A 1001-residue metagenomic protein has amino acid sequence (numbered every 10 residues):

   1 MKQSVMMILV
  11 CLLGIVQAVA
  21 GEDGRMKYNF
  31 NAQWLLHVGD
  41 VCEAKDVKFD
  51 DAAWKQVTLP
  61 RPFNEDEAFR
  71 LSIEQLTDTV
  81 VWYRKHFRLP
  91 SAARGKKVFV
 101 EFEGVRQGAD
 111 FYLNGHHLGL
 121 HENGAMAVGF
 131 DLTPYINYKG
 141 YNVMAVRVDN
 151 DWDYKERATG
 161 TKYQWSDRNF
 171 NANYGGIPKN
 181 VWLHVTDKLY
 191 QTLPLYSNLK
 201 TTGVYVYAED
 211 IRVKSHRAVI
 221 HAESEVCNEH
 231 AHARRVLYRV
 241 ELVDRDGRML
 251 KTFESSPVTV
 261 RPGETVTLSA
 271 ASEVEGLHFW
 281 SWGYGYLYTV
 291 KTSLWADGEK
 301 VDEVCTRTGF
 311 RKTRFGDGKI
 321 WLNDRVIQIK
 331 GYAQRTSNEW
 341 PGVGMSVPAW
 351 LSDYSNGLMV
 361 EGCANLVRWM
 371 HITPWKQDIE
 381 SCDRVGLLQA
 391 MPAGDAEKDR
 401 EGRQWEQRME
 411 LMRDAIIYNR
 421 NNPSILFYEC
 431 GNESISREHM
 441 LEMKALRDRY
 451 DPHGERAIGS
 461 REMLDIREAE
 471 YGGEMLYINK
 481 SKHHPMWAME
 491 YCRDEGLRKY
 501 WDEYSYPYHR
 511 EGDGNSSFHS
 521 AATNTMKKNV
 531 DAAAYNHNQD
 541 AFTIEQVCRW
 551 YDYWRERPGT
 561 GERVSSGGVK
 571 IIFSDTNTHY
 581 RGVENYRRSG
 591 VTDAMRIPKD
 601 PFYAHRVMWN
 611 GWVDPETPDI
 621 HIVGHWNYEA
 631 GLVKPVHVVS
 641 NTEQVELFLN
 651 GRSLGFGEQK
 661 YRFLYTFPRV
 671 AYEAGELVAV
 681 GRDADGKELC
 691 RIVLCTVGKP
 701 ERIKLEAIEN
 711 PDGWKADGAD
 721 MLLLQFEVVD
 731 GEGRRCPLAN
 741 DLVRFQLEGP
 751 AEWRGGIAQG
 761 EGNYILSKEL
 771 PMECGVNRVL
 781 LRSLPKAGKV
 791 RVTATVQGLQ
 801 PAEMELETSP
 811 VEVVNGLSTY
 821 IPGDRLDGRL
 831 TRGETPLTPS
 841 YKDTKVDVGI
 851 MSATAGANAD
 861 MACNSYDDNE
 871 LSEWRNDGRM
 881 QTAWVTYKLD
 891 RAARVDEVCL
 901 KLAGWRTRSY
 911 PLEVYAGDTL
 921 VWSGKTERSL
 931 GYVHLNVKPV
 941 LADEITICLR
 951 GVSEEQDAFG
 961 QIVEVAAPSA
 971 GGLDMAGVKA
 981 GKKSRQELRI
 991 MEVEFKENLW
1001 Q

Functional and structural regions predicted by a protein language model:
G21-E103, A158-R168, Y174-I177, V185-L189 (+4 more regions): Extended carbohydrate-recognition surfaces in non-catalytic/accessory domains of CAZymes and lectin-like proteins
D23, D51-P60, L113, R825-A892 (+3 more regions): Disordered, acidic Ser/Thr/Pro-rich linker "stalks" and the adjacent N-terminal cap of the next globular domain
Y28, D40, D78-K200, L388-A390 (+5 more regions): Accessory beta-strand-rich segments of carbohydrate-active enzymes
R61-L89, A93-E101, R106-N114, G119-E122 (+7 more regions): Active-site-adjacent substrate/metal-binding segments within catalytic domains of carbohydrate-active enzymes
L118-G119, Y138, V143-V185, F279-K291 (+5 more regions): Glycine/proline-rich low-complexity spacer/linker segments in large multi-domain proteins
A222-V226, S293, V636-V639, V680 (+4 more regions): Beta-strand-rich structural segments
G298, D353-E361, N365-P601, H605 (+2 more regions): Substrate-binding/catalytic cleft of secreted carbohydrate-active enzymes, primarily glycoside hydrolases
N610-P635, L689, V693-L723, E727-C736 (+1 more regions): Short S/T/G/P-enriched beta-strand
